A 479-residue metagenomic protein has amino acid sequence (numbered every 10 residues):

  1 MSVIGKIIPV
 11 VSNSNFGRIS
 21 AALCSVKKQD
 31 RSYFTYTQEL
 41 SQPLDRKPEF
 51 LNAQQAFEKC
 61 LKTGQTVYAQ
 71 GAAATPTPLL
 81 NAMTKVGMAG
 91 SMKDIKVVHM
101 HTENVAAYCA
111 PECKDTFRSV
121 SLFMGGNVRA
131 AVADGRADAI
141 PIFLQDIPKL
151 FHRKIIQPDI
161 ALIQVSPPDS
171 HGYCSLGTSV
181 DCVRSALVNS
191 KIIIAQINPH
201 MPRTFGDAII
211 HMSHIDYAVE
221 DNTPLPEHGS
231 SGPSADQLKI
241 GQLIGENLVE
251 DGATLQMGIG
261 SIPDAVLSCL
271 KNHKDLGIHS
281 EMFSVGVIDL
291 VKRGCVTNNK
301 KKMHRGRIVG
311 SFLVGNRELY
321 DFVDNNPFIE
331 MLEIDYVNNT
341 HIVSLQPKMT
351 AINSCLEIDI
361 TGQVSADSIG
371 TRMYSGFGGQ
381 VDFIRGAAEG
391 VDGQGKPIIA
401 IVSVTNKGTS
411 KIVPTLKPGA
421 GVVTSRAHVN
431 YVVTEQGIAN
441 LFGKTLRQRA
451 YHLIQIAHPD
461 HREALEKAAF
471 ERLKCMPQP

Functional and structural regions predicted by a protein language model:
S2-P479: Conserved alpha/beta enzyme-core scaffold
